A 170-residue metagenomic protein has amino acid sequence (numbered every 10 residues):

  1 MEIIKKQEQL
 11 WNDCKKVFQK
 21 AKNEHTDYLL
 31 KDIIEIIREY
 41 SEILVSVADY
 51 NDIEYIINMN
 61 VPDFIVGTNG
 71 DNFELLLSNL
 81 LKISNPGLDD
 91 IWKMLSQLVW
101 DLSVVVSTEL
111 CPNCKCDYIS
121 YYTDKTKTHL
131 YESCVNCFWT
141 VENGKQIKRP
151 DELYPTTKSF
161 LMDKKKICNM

Functional and structural regions predicted by a protein language model:
M1-I37: Short terminal alpha-helical segments
Q19-L30, E42-A48, F64-V66, I83-L88: Charged, low-complexity interaction regions
N60-L110: A broadly conserved sequence feature marking short terminus-proximal activation segments in nucleic acid-centric
C111-C114, C134: Short cysteine-rich clusters marking metal-coordination/redox-active sites
C116-S120, W139-E142: Short functional micro-motifs and their immediate structural scaffolds
Y122-Y131: Short linker/helix segments within small regulatory modules
C137-T156: Short metal-binding segments enriched for Cys and/or His
L161-D163: Intrinsically disordered, low-complexity segments
